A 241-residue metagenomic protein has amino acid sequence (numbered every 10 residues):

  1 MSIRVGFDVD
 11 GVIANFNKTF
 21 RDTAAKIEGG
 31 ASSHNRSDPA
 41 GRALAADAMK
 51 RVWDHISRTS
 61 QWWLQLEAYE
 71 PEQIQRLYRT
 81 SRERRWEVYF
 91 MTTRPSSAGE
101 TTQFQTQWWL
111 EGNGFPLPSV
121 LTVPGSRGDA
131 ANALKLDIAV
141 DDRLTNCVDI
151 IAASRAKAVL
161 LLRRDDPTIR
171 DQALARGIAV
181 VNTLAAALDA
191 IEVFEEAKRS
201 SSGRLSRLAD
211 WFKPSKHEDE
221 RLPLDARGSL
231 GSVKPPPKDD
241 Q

Functional and structural regions predicted by a protein language model:
M1-D54: Active-site neighborhood of HAD-like aspartate-dependent phosphohydrolases
M1-V9, F16-D22, K26, S200-Q241: Non-catalytic pre-domain segments flanking phosphatase-related domains
S57-F90, A98-F104: Short, acidic loop-to-helix structural element flanking the phosphoryl-transfer center in phosphate-processing enzymes
P95-I138, L144-D149: Substrate-recognition "cap/lid" segment bordering the active-site pocket of phosphatases
V120-P124, R176-A186: Short acidic-hydrophobic, aromatic-tinged amphipathic segments that line or gate anion-handling sites
L136-A179: Acidic, Mg2+-coordinating phosphoryl-transfer loop and its flanking beta/alpha structural elements, shared across
